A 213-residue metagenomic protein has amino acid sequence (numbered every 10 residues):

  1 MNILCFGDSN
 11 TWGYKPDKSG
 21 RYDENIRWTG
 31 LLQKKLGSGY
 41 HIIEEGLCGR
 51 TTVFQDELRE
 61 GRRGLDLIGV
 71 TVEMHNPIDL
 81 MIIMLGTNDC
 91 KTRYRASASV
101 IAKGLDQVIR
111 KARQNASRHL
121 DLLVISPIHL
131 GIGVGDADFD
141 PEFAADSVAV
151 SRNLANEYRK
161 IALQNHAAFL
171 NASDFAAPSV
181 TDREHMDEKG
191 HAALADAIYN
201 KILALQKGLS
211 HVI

Functional and structural regions predicted by a protein language model:
M1-L47, V53-L58, V70-H75, M81 (+2 more regions): Serine-esterase "nucleophile elbow" of acetyl-processing enzymes
G46-G49, V124-S126: A general secondary-structure junction signal
R62-I213: Alpha-helical cap/lid subdomain in secreted, periplasmic, or secretory-pathway luminal O-acyl-processing enzymes
